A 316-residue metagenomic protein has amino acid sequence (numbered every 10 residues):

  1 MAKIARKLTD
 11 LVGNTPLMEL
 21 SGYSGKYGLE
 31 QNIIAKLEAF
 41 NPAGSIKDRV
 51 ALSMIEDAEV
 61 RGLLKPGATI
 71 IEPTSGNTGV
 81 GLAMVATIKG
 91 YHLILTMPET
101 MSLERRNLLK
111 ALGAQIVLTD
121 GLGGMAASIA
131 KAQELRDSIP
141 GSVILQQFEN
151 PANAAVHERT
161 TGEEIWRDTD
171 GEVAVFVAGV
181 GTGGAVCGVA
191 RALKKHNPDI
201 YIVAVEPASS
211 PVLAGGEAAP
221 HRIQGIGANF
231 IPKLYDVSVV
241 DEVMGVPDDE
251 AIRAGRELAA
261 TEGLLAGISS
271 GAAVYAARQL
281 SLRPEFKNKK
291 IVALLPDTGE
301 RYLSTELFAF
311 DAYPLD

Functional and structural regions predicted by a protein language model:
M1-D316: PLP-dependent amino-acid enzyme catalytic core
